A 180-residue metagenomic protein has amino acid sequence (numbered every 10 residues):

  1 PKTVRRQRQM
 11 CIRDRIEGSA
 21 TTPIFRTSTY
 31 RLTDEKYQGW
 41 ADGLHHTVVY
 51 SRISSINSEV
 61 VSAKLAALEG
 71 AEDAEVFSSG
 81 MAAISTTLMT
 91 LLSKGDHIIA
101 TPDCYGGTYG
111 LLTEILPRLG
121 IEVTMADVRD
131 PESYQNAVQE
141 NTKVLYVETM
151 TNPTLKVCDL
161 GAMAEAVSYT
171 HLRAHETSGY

Functional and structural regions predicted by a protein language model:
P1-R8, I12, H171-A174, S178-Y180: Single conserved hydrophobic/aromatic residue that forms the stacking wall/gate of nucleotide- or nucleobase-binding
R6-Q9, R13-H45: N-terminal glycine-rich, Lys/His-bearing helix-loop that initiates the first secondary-structure elements of many
G18, L65, A83, I98 (+2 more regions): Buried hydrophobic positions in well-ordered alpha/beta secondary-structure cores of metabolic enzymes
T29, D34-S85, G107-I115: Conserved N-terminal alpha-helix of the aminotransferase class I/II PLP-enzyme fold
T90-T108, A126-D127: Conserved PLP-anchoring active-site segment centered on the Schiff-base-forming lysine
Y105-G106, P131, M150-L155: Short, small-residue-enriched loops and turns at beta-alpha junctions that line or gate enzyme active sites
E132-E140: Short amphipathic alpha-helix with an adjacent loop that forms part of the alpha/beta core around
Q139, V144, V157-R173: Catalytic PLP-binding core of fold-type I/II PLP enzymes
